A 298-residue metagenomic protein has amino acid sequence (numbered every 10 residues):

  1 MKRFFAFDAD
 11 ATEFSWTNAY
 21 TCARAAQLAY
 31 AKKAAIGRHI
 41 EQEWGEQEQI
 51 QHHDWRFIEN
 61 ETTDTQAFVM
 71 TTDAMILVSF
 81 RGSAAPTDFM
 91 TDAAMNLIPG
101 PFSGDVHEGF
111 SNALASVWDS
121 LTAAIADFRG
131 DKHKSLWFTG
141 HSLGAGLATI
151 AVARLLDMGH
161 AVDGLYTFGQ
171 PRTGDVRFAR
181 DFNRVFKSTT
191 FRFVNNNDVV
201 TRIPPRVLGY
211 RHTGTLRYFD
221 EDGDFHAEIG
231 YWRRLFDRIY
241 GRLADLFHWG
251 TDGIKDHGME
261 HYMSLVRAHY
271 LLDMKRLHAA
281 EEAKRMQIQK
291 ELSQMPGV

Functional and structural regions predicted by a protein language model:
M1-T139, L143-V298: Non-catalytic, mobile gating and regulatory segments of ester bond hydrolases
